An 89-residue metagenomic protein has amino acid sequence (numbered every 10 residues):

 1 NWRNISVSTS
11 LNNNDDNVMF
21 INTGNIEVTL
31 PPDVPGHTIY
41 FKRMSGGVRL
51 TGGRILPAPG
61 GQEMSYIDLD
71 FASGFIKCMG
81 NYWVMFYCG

Functional and structural regions predicted by a protein language model:
N1-R54, M79-G89: Exposed extracellular interaction/assembly regions and N-terminal maturation sites
G46-V48, Y66-D70: Short, surface-exposed, polar/charged, turn-prone segments marking secondary-structure boundaries
I55-D68: Terminal beta-strand-rich extracellular "head" domains that mediate receptor/glycan or other ligand binding
D70-G80: Extracellular disulfide-bonded cysteine-rich modules/repeats
